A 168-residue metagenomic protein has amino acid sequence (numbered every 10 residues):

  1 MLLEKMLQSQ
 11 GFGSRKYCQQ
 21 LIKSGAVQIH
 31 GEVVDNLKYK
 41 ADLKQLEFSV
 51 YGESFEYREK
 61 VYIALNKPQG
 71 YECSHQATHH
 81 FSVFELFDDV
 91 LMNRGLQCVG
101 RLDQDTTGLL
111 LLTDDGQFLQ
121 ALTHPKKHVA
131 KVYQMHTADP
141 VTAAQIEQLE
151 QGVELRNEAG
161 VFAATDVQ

Functional and structural regions predicted by a protein language model:
M1-T78: S4-like RNA-binding module at protein N-termini
H30, L111, M135: Residue-level signal for inorganic ion chemistry
G52, L65-K67, L112-D115, T137-D139: Flexible glycine-/small-residue-rich
E59-V61, D105-L109, A130-V132: Short, surface-exposed beta-edge/turn micro-motifs
P68-Y71, H80, M92, D105 (+2 more regions): Short, charged/polar surface micro-motifs in flexible loops or helix N-caps
T78-R94: Substrate-gripping "pore-loop 1 plus following alpha2 helix"
M92-P125: Glycine/acidic-rich beta-strand-loop module
Q117-Q168: Non-catalytic RNA-recognition surface used by pseudouridine synthases
